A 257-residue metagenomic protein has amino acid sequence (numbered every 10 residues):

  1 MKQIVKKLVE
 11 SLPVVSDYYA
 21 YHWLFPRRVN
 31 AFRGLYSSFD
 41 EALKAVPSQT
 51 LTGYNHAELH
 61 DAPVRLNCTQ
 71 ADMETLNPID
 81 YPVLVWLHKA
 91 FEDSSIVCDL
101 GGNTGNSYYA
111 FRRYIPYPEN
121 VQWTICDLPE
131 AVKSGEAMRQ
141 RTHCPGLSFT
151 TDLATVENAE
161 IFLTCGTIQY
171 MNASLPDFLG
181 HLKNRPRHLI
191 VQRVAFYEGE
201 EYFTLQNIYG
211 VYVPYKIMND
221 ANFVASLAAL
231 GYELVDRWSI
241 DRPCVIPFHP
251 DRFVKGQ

Functional and structural regions predicted by a protein language model:
M1-V46: Membrane-proximal basic amphipathic "stem/tether" segments
D40-D93: Class I SAM-dependent methyltransferase Rossmann-like catalytic core, especially the SAM/SAH-binding loop
S94-T104: Conserved class I S-adenosyl-L-methionine
T104-G146: Class I SAM-dependent methyltransferase SAM/SAH-binding core
E160-S174: A short SAM/SAH-binding and catalytic strip from SAM-dependent methyltransferases
Y170-R185: A short, conserved alpha-helix within the catalytic core of class I
P186-F203: Conserved beta-strand signature within the Rossmann-like core of class I S-adenosyl-L-methionine
V213-S239: Short alpha-helix
